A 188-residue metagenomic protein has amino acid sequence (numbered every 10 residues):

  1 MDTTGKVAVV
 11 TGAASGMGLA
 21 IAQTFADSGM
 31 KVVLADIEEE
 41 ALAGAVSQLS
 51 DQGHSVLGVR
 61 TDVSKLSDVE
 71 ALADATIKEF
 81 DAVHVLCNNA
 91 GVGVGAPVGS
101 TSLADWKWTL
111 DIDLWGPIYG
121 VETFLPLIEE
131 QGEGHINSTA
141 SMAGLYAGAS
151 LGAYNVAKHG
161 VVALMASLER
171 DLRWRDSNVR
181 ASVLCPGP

Functional and structural regions predicted by a protein language model:
D2-V33: Canonical Rossmann dinucleotide-binding motif of NAD(H)/NADP(H)-dependent dehydrogenases/reductases, specifically
S28-G44: Conserved glycine-rich Rossmann-like NAD(P)H-binding loop of the short-chain dehydrogenase/reductase
E39-E40, R60-A71, L103: The beta1-alpha1 cofactor-binding region of Rossmann-like NAD(H)/NADP(H)-dependent oxidoreductases
Q52-S55, A75-L86, V94: A glycine-rich helix->loop->beta "capping" turn within Rossmann-like NAD(P)(H)-dependent oxidoreductase domains
P97-V98, D105-K107: Substrate-binding pocket helix/loop in short-chain dehydrogenase/reductase
V121, A157: Active-site helix of classical SDR
S141: Residue(s) in the substrate-gating loop at a strand-loop-helix junction that position the organic substrate next
